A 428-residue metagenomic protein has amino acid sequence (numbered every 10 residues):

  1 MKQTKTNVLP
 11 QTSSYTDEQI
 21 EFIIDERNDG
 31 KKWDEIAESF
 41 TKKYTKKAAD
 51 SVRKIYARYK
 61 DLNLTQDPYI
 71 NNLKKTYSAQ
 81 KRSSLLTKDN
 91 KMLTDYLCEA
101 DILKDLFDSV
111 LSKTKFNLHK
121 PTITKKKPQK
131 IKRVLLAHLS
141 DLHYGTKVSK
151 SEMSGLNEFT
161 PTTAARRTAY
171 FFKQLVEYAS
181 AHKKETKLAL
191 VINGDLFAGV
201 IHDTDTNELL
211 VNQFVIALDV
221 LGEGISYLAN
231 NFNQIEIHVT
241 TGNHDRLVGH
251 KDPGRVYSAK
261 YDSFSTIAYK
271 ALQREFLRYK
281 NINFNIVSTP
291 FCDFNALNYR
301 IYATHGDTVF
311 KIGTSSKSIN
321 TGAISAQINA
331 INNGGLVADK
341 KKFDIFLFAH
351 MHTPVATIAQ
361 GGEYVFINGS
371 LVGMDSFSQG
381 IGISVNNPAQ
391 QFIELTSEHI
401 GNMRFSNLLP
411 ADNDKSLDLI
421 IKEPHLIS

Functional and structural regions predicted by a protein language model:
K2-Q11: Short, Lys/Arg-enriched N-terminal segment that forms or immediately precedes the first helix of a structured domain
T12-K31: Short, amphipathic alpha-helical "recognition" segments used to contact nucleic acids or chromatin
I36-A37: Hydrophobic positions on the alpha-helical face of helix-turn-helix-like DNA-binding modules
T41-A57: Short, basic interhelical loop/turn and adjoining N-cap of the next helix at nucleic-acid- or acidic-partner-contacting
R53-H182, S397, S428: Basic, amphipathic N-terminal segments that precede the first structured/catalytic domain
T122-K125, Q129-L135, L139, S154-Y269: Core catalytic region of metal-dependent phosphoesterases/phosphodiesterases, especially metallo-beta-lactamase-like
S140-L142, G194-L196, G242-D245, G306-D307 (+2 more regions): Active-site metal-binding loops of divalent metal-dependent hydrolases
R255-T289, L297-Y302, D307-L408, L417-D418: Conserved beta-sheet core of the metallophosphoesterase superfamily
